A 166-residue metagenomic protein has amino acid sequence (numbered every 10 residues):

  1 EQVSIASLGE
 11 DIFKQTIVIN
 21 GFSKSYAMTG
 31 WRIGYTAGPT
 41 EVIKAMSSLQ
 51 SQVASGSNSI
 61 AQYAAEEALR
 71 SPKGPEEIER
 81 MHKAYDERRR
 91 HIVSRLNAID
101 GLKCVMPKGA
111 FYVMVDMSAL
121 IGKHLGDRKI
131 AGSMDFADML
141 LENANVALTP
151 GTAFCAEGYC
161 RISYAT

Functional and structural regions predicted by a protein language model:
E1-T166: PLP-dependent class I/II
